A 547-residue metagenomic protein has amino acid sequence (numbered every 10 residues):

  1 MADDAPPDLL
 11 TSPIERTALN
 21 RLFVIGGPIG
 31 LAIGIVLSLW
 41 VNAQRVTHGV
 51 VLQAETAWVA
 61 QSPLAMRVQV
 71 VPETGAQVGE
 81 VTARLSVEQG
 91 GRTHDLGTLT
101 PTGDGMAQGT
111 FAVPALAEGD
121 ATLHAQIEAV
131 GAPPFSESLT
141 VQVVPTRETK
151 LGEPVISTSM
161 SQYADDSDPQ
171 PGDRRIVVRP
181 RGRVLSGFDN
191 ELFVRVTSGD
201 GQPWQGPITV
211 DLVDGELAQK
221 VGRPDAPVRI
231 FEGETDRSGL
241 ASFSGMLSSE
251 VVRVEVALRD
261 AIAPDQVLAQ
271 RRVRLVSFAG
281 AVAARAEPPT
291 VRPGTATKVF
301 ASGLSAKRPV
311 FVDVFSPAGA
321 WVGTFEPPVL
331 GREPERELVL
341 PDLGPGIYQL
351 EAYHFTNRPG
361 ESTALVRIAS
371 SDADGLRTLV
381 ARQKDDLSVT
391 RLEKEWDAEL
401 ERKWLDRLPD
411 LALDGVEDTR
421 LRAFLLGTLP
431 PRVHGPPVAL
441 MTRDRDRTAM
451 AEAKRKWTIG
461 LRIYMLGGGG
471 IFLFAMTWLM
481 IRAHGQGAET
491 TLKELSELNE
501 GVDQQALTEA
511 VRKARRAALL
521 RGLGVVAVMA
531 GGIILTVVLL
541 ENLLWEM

Functional and structural regions predicted by a protein language model:
M1-M547: N-terminal, cleavable Sec-dependent signal peptides of secreted/periplasmic/extracellular proteins
